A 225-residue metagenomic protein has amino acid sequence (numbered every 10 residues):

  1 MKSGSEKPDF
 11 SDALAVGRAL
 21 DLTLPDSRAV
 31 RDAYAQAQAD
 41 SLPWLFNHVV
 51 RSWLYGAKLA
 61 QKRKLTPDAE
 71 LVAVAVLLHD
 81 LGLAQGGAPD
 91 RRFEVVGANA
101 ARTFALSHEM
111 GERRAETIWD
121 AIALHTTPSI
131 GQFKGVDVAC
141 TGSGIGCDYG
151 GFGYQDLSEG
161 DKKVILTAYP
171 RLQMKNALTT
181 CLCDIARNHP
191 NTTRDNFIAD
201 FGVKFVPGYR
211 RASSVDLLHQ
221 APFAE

Functional and structural regions predicted by a protein language model:
M1-L20, D40-L65, M110, T127-E225: Divalent metal-dependent phosphate-bond-processing catalytic cores, especially two-metal-ion Mg2+/Mn2+ enzymes that act
A13-Y34: Short alpha-helical hairpin
A29-H48, G56, D80-G86: Active-site flanking loop/helix segments enriched in acidic
N47, P67-L71, R92, V96 (+2 more regions): Alpha-helix N-cap and coil->helix boundary residues
S52-L54, R92-H108: An active-site-proximal "capping" alpha-helix that borders the catalytic cofactor pocket
A69-G87, G97, W119-P128: His-Asp-centered metal-binding catalytic motifs of divalent-metal-dependent phosphohydrolases/nucleases
A84-R92, E109-M110: Short coil/turn segments at secondary-structure boundaries
R102, S107-I118, G131: Internal catalytic or translocation cores that form aromatic/hydrophobic pockets or channels for amphipathic metabolites
